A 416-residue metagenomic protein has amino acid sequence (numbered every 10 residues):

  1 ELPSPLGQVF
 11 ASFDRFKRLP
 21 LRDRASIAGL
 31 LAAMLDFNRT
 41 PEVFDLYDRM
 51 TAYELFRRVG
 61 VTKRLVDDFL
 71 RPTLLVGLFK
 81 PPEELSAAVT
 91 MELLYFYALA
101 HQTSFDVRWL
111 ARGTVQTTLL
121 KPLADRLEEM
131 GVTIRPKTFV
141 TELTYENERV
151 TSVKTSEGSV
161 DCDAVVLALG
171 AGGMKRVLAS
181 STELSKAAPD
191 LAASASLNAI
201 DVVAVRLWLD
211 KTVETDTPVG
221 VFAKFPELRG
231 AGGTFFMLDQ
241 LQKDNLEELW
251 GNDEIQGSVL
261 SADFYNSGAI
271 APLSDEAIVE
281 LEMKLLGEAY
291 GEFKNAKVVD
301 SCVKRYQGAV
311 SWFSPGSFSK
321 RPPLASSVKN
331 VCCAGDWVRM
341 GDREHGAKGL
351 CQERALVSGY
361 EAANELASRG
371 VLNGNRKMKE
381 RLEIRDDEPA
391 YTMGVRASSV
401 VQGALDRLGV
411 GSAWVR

Functional and structural regions predicted by a protein language model:
E1-L30, K377: N-terminal glycine-rich phosphate/pyrophosphate-binding loop and immediately adjacent elements
R18-L21, A25-T151: Active-site/ligand-binding neighborhood in enzyme catalytic cores
L110-A111, T138-S261, Y265-A271, E276-Y290 (+1 more regions): Mid-domain catalytic core of redox enzymes that form a hydrophobic substrate pocket/lid adjacent to a catalytic redox
R112-D125, T133, F139-T144, R149-T151 (+7 more regions): Residues forming the flavin
P136, F293-R305: A short coil-to-beta-strand element that immediately follows conserved catalytic motifs
N245-D253, Q307-H345: FAD-binding beta-loop-beta segment adjacent to the flavin cofactor pocket
R339-L366, G370: A conserved FAD-binding loop/helix module that cradles the flavin
E365-V415: Active-site-proximal substrate-binding core of FAD-dependent oxidoreductases
